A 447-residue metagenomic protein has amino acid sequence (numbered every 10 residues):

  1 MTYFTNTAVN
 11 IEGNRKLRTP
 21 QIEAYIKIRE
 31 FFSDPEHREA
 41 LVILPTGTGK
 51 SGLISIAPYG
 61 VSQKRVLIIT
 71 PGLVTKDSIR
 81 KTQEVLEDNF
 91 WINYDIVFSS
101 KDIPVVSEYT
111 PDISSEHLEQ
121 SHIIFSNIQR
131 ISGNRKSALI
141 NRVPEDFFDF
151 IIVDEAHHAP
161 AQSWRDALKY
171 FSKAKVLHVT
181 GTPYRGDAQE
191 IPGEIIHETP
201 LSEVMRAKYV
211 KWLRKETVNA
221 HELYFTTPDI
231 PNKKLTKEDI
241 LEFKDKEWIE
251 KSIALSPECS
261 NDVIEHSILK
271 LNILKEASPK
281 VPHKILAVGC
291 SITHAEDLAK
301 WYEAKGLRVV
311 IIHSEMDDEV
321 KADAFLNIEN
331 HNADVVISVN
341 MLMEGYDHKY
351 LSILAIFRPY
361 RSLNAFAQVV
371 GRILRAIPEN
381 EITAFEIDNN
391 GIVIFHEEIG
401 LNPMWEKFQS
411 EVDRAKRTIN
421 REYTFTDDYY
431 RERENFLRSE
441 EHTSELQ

Functional and structural regions predicted by a protein language model:
D34-A57: Walker A/P-loop
I56, G60-N93, C290-T293: Conserved Walker A/P-loop ATP-binding site and its immediately adjacent core in helicase/helicase-like ATPase domains
N89-R135: Inter-Walker segment of RecA-like/P-loop motor cores
I128-I131, N141-H178, T182-P183: SF2 helicase catalytic motif II
A188-K280: Interdomain helical connector at the RecA1-RecA2 junction of SF1/SF2 helicase-like NTPases
I253-L255, C259-D262, H266, K270 (+1 more regions): Long, largely alpha-helical accessory region at the distal end of helicase-like NTP-driven motors
C290-H313: Conserved helicase motor "Helicase C" RecA-like lobe of SF1/SF2 P-loop NTPases
R308-N420: Conserved RecA-like P-loop NTPase helicase motor core
